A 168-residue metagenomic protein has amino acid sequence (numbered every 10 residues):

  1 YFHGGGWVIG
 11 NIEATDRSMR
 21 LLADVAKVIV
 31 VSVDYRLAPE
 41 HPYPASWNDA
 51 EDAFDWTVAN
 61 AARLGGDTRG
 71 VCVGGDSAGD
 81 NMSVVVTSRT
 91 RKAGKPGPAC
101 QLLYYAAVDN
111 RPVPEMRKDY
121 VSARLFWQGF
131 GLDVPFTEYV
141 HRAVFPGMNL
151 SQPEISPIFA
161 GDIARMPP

Functional and structural regions predicted by a protein language model:
Y1-P168: Alpha/beta-hydrolase superfamily serine-hydrolase fold, recognizing
